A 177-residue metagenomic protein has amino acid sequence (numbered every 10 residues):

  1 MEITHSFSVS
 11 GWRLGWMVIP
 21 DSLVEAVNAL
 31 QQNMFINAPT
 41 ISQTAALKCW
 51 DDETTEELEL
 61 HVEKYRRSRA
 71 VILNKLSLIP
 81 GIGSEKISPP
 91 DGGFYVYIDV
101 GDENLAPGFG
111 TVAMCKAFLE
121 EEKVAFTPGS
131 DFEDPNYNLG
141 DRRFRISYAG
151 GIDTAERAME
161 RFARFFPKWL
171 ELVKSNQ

Functional and structural regions predicted by a protein language model:
M1-E2, S88-P89, Y95-D99, P128 (+1 more regions): Short beta-strand segments
M1-R66, L73-S77, R164-F166, E171-K174: Conserved core segment of the aminotransferase class I/II
I3-T4, G83-E85, S130-P135: Short, solvent-exposed loop/turn elements at beta->coil junctions and helix N-caps that rim active or binding pockets
P20-D21, D51, D99-G101, A149-G151: Residue-level recognition of strand-loop junctions within catalytic nucleotide-signaling folds
L47, E63-L73, E85-G101: Conserved glycine-rich beta-strand-loop-beta hairpin in the small C-terminal domain of fold type I
N104-M114, D153-R157: Short, conserved charged micro-motifs
A117-F126, F132-Q177: PLP-dependent enzyme catalytic core of the Aspartate aminotransferase-like
